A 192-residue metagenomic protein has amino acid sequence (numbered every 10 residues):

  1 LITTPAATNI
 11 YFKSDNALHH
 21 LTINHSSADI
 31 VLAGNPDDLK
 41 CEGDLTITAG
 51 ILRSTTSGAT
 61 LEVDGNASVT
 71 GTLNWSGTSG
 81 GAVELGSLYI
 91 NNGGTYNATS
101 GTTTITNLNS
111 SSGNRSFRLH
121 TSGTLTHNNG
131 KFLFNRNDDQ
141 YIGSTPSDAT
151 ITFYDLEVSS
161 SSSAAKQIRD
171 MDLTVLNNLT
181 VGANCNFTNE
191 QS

Functional and structural regions predicted by a protein language model:
L1-S192: Extracellular beta-strand-rich, repetitive "passenger/adhesive" scaffolds that bind or process carbohydrates
